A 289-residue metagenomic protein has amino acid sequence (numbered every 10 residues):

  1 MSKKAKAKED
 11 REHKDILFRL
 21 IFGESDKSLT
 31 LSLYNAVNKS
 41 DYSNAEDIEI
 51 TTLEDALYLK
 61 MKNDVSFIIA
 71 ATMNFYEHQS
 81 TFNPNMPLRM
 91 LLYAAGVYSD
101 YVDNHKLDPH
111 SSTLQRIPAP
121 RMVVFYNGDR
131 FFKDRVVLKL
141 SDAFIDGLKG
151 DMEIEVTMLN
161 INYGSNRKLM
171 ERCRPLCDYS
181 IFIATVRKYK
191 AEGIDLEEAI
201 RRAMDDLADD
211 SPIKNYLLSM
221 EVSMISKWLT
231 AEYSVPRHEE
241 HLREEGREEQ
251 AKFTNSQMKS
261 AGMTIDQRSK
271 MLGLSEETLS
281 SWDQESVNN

Functional and structural regions predicted by a protein language model:
M1-R167: Accessory alpha/beta interaction modules
S2-K6, I68-S80, L159, I181-N289: Short, charged alpha-helical interaction segments and adjacent helix-coil junctions
L138, E171-D178: Short, surface-exposed amphipathic charged segments that create phosphate/polyanion-binding patches used for binding
